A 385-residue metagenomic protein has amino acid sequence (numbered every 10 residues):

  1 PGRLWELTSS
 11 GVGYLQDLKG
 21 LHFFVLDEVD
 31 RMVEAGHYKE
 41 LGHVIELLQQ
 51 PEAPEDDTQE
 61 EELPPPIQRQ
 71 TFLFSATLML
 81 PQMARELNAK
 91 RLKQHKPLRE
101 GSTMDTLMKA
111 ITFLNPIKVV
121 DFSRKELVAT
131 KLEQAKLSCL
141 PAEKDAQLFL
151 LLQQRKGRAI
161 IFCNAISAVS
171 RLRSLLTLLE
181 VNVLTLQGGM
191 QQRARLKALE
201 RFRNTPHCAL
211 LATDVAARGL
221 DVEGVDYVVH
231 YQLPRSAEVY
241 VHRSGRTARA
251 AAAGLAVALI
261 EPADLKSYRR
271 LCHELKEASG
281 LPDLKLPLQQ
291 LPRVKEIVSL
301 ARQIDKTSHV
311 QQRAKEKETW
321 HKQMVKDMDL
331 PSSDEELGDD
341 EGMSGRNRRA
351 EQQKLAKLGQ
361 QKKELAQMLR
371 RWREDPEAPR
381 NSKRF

Functional and structural regions predicted by a protein language model:
P1-D17: Conserved RecA-like ASCE ATPase "motif II neighborhood" in helicase/translocase motors
P1-R3, E28, L73-L78, S123 (+2 more regions): A short beta-strand-to-loop transition that corresponds to the Sensor-1 phosphate-sensing loop of AAA+ P-loop ATPases
G13-L26, D30-D121: Post-DEXD/H (motif II) to motif III coupling segment of the RecA-like Helicase ATP-binding lobe
E28-M32, V169, V215-A216, L233 (+1 more regions): Conserved Walker B
Q50, Q59-Q68, M83-L87, L92 (+6 more regions): Arginine-glycine-biased low-complexity disordered regions
E126-L178: Conserved interdomain hinge at the start of the Helicase C-terminal
Q147, R158, S167-A217: Conserved helicase ATPase core of P-loop NTP-dependent helicases/translocases
R173, P206, L210-V228, H242-A252: SF2 helicase motor core recognition
